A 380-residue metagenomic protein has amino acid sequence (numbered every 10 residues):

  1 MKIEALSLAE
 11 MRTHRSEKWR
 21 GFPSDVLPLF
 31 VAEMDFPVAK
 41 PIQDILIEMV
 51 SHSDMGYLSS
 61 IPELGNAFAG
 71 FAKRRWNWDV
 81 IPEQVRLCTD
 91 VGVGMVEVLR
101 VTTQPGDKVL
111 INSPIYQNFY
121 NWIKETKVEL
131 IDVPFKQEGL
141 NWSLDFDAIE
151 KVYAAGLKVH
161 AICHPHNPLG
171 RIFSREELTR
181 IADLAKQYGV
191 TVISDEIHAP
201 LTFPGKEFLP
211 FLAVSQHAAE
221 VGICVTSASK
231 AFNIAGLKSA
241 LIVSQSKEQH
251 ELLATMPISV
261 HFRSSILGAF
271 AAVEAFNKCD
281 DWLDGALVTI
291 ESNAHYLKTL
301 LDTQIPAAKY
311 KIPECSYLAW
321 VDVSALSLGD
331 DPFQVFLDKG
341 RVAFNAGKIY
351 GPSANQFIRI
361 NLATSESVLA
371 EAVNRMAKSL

Functional and structural regions predicted by a protein language model:
K2-D90, E97, F276-K278: N-terminal small-domain helix-loop-helix segment of the aminotransferase-like
I45, Q216, E220-E291, T299 (+1 more regions): Conserved core segment of the aminotransferase class I/II
R100-I162: PLP-dependent aminotransferase-like
T126, Q187-Y188, A218, G340: Helix C-cap/helix->beta junction micro-motif
K136-K206: Active-site phosphate-binding strand-loop segment of PLP-dependent enzymes
E150, D331, V335-F344, Y350-L380: PLP-dependent enzyme catalytic core of the Aspartate aminotransferase-like
V273, I290-K298, Y310-V323: Conserved glycine-rich beta-strand-loop-beta hairpin in the small C-terminal domain of fold type I
